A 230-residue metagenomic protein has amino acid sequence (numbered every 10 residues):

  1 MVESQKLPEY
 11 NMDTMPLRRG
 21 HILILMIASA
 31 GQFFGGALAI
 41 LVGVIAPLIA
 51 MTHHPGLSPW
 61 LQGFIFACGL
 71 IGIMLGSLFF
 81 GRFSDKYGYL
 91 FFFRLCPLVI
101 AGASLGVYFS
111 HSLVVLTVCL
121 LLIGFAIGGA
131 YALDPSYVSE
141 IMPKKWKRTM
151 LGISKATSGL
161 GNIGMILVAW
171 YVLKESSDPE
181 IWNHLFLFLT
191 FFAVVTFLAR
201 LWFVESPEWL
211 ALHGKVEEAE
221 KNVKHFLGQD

Functional and structural regions predicted by a protein language model:
M1-Q229: Transmembrane-helix signature of 12-pass secondary carriers
